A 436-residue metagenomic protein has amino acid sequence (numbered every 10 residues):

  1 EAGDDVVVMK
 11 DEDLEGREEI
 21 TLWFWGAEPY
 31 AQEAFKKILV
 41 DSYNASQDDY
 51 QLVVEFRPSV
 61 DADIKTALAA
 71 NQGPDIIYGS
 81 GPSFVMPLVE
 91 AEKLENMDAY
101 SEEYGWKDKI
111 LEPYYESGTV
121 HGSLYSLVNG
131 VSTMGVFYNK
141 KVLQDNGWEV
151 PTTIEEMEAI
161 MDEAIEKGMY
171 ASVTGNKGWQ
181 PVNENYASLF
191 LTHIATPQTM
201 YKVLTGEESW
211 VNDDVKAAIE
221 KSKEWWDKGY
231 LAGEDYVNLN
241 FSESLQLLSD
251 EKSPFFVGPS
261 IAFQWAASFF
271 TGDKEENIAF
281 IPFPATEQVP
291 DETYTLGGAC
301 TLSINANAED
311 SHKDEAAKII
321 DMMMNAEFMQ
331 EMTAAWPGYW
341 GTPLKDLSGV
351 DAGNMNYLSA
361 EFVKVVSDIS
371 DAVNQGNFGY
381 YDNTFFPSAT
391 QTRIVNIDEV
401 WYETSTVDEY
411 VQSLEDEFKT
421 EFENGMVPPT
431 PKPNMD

Functional and structural regions predicted by a protein language model:
E1-M86, E90-A91, Y100, Y104 (+4 more regions): Conserved N-terminal structural module of periplasmic/extracytoplasmic solute-binding proteins
A2-D13, P82-G135, E149, E158 (+6 more regions): Hinge/lid segment of periplasmic solute-binding proteins
A45-S46, Q51, A69, G122 (+4 more regions): Extracytoplasmic/periplasmic substrate-recognition and gating elements
S59-E95, K107-S126, V136-F137, E158-A171 (+4 more regions): Pocket-flanking alpha-helical
A67, N96-I110, H193-A217, S268-D273 (+4 more regions): Short, solvent-exposed loop/beta-turn-alpha elements that line the ligand-binding surface or hinge of extracytoplasmic
V85-K93, D98, E112-P151, E158 (+8 more regions): Periplasmic solute-binding protein
T119, L204, T295-L296, A360-F418: C-terminal capping/gating helix-and-loop segments adjacent to ligand/active sites or protein-protein/ligand interfaces
D162, L204-Y236: Glycine-centered hinge/linker elements that transmit conformational signals in sensory and ligand-binding systems
